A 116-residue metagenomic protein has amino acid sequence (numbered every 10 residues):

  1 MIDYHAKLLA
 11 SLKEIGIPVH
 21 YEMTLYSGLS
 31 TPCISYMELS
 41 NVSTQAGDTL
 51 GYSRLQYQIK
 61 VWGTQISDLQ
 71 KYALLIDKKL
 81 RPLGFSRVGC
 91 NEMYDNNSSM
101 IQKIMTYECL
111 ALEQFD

Functional and structural regions predicted by a protein language model:
M1-T49, T64, K71-Y72: Small/polar-rich, solvent-exposed N-terminal microdomains that initiate assembly or binding
Q45, D68, Q114-D116: Intrinsically disordered, low-complexity acidic/polar segments
A46-G51, N96-S98: Short, solvent-exposed beta-strand/turn "edge" segments of beta-rich domains on protein surfaces
T49-R54, L74-I76: Short intrinsically disordered coil segments
G51-T64, I101-A111: Oligomerization/assembly interface segments of phage tail-like spikes and tubes
I59-P82: Mid-chain, well-packed structural core segment of small domains
L74-D116: Acidic-leaning, charged glycine-interspersed low-complexity segments
